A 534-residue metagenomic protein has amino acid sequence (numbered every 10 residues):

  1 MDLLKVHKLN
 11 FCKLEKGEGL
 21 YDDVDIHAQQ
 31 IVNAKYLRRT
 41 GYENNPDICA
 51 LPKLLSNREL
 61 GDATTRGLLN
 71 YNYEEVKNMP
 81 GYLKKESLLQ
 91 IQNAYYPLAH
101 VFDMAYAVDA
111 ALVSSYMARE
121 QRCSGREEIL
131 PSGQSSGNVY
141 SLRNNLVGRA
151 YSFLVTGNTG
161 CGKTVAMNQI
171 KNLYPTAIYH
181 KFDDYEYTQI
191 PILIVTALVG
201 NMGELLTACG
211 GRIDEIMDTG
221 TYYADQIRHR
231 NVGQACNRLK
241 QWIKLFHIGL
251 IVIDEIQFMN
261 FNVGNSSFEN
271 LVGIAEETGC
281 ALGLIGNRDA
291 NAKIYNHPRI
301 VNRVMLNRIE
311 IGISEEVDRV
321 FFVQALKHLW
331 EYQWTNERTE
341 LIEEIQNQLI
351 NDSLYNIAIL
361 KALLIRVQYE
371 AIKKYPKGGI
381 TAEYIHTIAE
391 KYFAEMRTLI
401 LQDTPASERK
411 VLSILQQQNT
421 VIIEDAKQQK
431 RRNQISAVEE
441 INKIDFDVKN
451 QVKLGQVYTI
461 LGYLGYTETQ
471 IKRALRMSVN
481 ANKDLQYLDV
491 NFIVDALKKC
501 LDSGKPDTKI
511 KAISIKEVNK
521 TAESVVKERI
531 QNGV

Functional and structural regions predicted by a protein language model:
D2-V76, L88-I91, E315-E316, K327-V534: C-terminal alpha-helical "lid" subdomain
Y96-Y140: N-terminal pre-Walker A segment at the start of P-loop NTPase domains
Q121, P131-N138, N144-G148, N201-G211 (+3 more regions): Mid-core helix/loop region of P-loop NTP-binding domains shared across ATPases and GTPases
L142-N168: Walker A/P-loop nucleotide-binding motif
N168-N172, K361: The feature captures the helix immediately C-terminal to the Walker
L173-D184: Post-Walker A helix-loop "phosphate-sensing" segment adjacent to the P-loop in P-loop NTPases
I192-G200: A short hydrophobic beta-strand->loop->alpha-helix junction that borders the nucleotide-binding pocket of P-loop NTPases
A235, K240-L245, G249-L250, F258-E344: The catalytic "switch" region of P-loop NTPases
